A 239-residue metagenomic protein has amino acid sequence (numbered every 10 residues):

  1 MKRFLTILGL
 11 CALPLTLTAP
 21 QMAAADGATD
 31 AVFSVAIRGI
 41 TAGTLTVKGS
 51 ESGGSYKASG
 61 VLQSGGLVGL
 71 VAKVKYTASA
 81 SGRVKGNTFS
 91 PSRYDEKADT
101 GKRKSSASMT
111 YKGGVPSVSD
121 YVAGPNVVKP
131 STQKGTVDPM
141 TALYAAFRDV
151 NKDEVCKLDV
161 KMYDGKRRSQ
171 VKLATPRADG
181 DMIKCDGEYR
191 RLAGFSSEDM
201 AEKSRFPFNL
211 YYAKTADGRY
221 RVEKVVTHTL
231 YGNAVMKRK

Functional and structural regions predicted by a protein language model:
M1-G9: Bacterial N-terminal signal peptides that target proteins for export
K2, Q21-A23, V122, M140: Intrinsically disordered, low-complexity regions of eukaryotic proteins
L8, M22-A25: Compact, aliphatic and Gly/Pro-tolerant "microcore" segments centered on a short helix or tight beta-hairpin and their
P14-M22: C-terminal segment of classical bacterial N-terminal signal peptides
A25-G113, D149-K239: Acidic, serine/threonine-rich low-complexity disordered tracts
F89-A145: Surface-exposed, polar helix/loop patches in the mature regions of secreted/periplasmic/lumenal proteins that form
